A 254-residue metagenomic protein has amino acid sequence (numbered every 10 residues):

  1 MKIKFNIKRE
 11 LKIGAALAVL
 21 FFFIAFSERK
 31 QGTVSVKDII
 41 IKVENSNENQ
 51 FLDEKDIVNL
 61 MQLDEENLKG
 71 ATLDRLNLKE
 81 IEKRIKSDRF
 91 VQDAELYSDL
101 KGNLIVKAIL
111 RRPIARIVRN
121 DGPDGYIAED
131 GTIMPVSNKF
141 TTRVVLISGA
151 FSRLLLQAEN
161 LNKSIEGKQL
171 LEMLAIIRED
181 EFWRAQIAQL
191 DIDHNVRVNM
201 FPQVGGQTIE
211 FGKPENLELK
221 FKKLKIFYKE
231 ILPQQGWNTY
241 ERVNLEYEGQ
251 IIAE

Functional and structural regions predicted by a protein language model:
M1-V43, Q50, E54-D56, M61-E254: Charged, solvent-exposed interaction patches on well-folded alpha/beta domains that mediate macromolecular contacts
